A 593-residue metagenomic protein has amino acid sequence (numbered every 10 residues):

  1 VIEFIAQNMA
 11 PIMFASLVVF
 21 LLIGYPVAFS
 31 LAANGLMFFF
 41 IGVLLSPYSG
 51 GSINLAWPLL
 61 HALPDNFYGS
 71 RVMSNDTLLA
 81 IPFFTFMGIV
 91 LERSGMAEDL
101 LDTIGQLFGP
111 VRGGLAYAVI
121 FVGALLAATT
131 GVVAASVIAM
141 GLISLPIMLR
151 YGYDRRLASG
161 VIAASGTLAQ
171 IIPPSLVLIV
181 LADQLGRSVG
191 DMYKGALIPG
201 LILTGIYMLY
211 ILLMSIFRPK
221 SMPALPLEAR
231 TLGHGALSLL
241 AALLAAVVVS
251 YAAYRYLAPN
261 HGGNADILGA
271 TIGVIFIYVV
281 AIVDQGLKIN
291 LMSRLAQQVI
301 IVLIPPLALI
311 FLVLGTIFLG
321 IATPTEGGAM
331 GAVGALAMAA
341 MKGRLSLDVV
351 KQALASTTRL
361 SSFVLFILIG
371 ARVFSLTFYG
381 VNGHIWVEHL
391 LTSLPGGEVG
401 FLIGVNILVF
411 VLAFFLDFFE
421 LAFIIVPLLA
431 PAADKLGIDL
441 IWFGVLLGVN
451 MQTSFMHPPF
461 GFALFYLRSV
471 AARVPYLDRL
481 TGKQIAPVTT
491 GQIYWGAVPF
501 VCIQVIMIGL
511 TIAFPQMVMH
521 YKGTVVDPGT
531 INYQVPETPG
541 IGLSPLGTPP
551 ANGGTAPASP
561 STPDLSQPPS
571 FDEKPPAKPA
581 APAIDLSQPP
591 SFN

Functional and structural regions predicted by a protein language model:
V1-N593: Alpha-helical transmembrane segments of multi-pass membrane transport proteins
